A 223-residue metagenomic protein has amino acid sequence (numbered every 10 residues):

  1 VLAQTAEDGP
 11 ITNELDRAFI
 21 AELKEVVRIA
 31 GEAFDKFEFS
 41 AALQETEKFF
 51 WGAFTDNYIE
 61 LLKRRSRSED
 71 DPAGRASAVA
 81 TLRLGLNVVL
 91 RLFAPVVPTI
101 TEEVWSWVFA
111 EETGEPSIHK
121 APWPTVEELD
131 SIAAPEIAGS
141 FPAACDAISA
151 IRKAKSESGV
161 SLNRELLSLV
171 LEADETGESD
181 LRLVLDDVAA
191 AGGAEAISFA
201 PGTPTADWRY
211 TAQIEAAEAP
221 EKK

Functional and structural regions predicted by a protein language model:
V1-K223: Feature 926 captures the class I aminoacyl-tRNA synthetase adenylation module centered on the KMSKS loop
